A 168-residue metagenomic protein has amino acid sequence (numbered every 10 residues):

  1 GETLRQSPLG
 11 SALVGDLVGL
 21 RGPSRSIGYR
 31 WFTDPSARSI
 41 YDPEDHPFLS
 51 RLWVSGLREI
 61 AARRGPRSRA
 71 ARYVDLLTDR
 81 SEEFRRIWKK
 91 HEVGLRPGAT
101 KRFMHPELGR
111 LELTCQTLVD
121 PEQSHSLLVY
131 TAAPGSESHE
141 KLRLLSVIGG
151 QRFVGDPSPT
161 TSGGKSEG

Functional and structural regions predicted by a protein language model:
E2-G163, G168: Hydrophobic protein-protein interaction segments
